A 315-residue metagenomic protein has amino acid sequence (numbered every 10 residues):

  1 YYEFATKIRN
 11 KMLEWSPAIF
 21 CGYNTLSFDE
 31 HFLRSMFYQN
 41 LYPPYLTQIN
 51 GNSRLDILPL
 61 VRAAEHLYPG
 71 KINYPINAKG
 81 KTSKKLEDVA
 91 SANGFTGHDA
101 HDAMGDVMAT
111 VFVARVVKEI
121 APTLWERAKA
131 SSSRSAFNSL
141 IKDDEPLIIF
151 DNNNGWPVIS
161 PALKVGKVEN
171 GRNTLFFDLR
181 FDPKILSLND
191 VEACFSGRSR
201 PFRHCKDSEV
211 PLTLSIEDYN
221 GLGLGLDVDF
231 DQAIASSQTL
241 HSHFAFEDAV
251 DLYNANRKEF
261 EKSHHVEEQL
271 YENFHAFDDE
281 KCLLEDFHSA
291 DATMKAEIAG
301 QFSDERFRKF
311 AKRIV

Functional and structural regions predicted by a protein language model:
Y1-Y42, S83, D88, N93 (+1 more regions): Conserved non-catalytic scaffold segment of RNase H-like nuclease domains
R9, R34, R54, R62 (+9 more regions): Arginine residue identity/basic-tract feature
K11-M12, H101, K164-E169: A general structural signal for short secondary-structure junctions and capping/turn motifs
M12-P122, A128-S131, R313-V315: Metal-dependent phosphoesterase core characteristic of DEDDh/y 3'-5' exonuclease domains
G70-D88, I148-R172, F176, Y219-Q232: A broadly tuned preference for mixed-charge, low-complexity surface segments
H98-S139, I185-V228: Amphipathic, soluble alpha/beta structural segments
A130-R203: Acidic catalytic cores of enzymes that act on phosphate-bearing nucleotides/polynucleotides
